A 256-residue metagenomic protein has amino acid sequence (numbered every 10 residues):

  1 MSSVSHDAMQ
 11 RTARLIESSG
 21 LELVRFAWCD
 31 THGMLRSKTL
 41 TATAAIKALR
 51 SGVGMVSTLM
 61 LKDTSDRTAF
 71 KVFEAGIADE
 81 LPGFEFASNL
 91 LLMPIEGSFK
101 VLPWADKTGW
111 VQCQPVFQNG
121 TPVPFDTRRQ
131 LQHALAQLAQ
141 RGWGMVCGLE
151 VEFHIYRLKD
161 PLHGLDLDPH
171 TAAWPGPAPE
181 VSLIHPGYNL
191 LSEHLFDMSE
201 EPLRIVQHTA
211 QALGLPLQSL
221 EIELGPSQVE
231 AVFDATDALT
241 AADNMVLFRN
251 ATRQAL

Functional and structural regions predicted by a protein language model:
M1-S219, A241, L247: ATP/Mg2+-dependent ligation/transfer catalytic cores
V151-I155, E223-A231: Short, conserved phosphate-binding/catalytic loop or strand-edge motifs used in phosphoryl-/nucleotidyl-transfer
L162-H163, F233-T236: Short low-complexity, flexible loop/linker segments enriched in glycine and/or proline with clustered acidic
L220-E221, D234: Glycine- and other small-residue-rich loops at beta-strand/loop junctions that grip anionic moieties
Q228-F233, T240-L256: Acidic, glycine-rich loop-and-beta core segments that form the ion-binding/anion-interacting portion of active sites
